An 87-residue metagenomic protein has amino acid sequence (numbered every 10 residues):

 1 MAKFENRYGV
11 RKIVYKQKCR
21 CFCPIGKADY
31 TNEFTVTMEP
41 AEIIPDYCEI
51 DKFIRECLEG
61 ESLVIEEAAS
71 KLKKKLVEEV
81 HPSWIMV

Functional and structural regions predicted by a protein language model:
M1-V87: N-terminal intrinsically disordered, cationic/polar leader segments that include organellar targeting peptides
